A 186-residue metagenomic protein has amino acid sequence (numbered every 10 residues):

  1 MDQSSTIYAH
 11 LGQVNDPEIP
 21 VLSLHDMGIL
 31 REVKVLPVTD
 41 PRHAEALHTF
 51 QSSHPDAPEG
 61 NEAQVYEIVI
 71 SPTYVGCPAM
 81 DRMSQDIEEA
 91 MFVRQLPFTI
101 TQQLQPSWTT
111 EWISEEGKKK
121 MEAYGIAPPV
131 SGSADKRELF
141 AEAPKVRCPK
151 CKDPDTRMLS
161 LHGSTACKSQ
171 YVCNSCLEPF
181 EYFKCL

Functional and structural regions predicted by a protein language model:
M1-L186: Domain-level signature for proteins that mediate thiol-based redox and metal-cofactor handling
